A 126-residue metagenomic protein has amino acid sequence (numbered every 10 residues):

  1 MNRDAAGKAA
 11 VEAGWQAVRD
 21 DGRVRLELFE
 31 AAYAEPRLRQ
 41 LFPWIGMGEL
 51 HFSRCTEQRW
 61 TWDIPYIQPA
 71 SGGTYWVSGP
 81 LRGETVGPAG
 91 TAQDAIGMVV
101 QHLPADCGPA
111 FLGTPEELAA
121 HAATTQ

Functional and structural regions predicted by a protein language model:
M1-Q58, E116-A123: Negatively charged, low-complexity tracts enriched in Asp/Glu with abundant Ser/Thr
D4, R39-L41, T56, Y75-S78 (+2 more regions): Generic structural signal for short, flexible, solvent-exposed coil/loop and linker residues
V11, V18, V24, V77 (+2 more regions): Extended aliphatic helical segments
G48, D63, Q68, A92 (+1 more regions): Functionally constrained cores in energy, signaling, and assembly domains
E49-H51, T74-S78, P88: Ordered hydrophobic segments in well-structured contexts
E57-G83: Short aromatic-glycine-(Arg/Gly/Cys) micro-motifs in beta-strand/loop hairpins
S78-L118: Ampiphathic alpha-helical segments that act as solvent-exposed interaction surfaces
